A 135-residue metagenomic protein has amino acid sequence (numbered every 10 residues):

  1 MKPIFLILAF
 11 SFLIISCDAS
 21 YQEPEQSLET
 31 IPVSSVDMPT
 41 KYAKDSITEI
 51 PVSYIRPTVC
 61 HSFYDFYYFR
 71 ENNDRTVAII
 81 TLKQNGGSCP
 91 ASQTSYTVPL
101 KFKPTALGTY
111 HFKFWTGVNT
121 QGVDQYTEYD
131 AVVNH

Functional and structural regions predicted by a protein language model:
P3, S11-S35: Bacterial Sec-dependent N-terminal signal peptides
E25-H135: First exposed extracellular module after export/assembly in secreted or surface-exposed proteins
